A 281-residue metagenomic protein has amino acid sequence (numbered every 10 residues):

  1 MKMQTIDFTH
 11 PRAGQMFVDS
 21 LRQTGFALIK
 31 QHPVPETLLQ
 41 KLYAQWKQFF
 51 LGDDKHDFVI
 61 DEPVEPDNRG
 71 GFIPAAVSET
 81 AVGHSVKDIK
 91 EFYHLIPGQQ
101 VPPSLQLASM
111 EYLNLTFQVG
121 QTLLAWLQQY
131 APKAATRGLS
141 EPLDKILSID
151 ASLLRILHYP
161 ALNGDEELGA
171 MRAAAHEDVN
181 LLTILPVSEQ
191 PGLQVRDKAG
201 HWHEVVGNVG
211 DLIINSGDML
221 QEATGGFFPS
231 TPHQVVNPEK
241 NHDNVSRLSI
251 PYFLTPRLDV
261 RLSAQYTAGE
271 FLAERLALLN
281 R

Functional and structural regions predicted by a protein language model:
M1-R281: Peripheral, non-catalytic segments flanking oxidoreductase cores
